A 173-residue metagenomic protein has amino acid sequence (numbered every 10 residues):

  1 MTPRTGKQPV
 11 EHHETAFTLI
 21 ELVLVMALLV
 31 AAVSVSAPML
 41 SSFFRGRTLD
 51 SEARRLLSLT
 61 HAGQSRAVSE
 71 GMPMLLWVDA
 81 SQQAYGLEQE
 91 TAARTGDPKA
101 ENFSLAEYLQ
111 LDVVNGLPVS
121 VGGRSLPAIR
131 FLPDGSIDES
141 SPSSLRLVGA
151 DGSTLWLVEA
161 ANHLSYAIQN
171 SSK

Functional and structural regions predicted by a protein language model:
M1-E11, F17, A31, V35-S58 (+3 more regions): N-terminal helix-rich module
T15-A27: N-terminal signal-anchor/signal peptide hydrophobic helix marking the start of the first transmembrane segment
L22, W77-V78: Active-site-adjacent beta-strand anchor residues
